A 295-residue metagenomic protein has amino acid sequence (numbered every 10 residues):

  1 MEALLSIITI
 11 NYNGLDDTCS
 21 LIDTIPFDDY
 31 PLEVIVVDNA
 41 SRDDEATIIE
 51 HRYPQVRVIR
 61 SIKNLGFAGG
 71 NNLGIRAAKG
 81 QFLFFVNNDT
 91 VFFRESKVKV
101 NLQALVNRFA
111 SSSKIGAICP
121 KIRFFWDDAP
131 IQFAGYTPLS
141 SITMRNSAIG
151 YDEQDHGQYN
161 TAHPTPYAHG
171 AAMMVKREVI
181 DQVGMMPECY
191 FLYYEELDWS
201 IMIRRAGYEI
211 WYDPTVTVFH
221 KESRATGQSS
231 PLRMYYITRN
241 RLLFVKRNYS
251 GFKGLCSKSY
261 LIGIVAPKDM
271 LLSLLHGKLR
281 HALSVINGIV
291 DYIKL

Functional and structural regions predicted by a protein language model:
L15, T24, D38-T47, K63: A conserved acidic beta->alpha catalytic loop
D23-L32: Short, acidic, metal-binding catalytic loop of nucleotide-sugar glycosyltransferases
P31-A40, I59-S61: Short beta-strand/loop segment that forms part of the nucleotide-sugar
A46-A77: Conserved donor nucleotide-binding strand/loop of the catalytic core
L83, D89: Short aromatic/hydrophobic "clamp" motif used to bind/position activated sugar donors
S96-V98, L102-G184, C189: Acidic/His-rich active-site region of diverse nucleotide-sugar glycosyltransferases
V179-L192, L197-F219: Catalytic donor-sugar/metal-binding loop of nucleotide-sugar-dependent glycosyltransferases
L232-N240, G251-L295: Non-catalytic, C-terminal membrane-associated alpha-helical segments of glycosyltransferases
